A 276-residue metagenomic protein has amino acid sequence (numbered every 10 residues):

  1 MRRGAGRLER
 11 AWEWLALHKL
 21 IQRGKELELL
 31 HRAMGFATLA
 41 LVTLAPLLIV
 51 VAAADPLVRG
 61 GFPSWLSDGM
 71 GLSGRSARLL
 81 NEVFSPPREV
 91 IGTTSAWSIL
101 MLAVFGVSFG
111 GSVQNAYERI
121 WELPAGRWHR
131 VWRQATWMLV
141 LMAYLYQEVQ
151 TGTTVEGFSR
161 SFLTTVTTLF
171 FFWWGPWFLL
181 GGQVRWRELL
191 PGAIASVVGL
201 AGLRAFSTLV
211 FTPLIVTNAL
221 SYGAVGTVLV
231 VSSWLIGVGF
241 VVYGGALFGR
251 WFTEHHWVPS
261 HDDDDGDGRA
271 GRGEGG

Functional and structural regions predicted by a protein language model:
M1-G276: Membrane-embedded alpha-helices and immediately adjacent juxtamembrane helical segments in alpha-helical membrane
